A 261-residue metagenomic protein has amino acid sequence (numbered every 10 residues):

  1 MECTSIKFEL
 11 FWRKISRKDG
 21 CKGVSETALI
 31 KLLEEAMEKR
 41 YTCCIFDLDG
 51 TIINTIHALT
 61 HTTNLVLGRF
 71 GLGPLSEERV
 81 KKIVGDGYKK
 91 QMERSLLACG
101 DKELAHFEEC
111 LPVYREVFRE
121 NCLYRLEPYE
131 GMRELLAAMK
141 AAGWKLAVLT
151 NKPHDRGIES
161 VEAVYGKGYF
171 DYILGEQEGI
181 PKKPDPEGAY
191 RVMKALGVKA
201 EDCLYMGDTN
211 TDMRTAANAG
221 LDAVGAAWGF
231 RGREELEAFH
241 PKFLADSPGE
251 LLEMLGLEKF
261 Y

Functional and structural regions predicted by a protein language model:
M1-F8: Extreme N-terminal basic, low-complexity initiation segments that serve as generic localization/processing leaders
E9-R17, C21-F46, F260: Non-catalytic pre-domain segments flanking phosphatase-related domains
L29-T42, K140, P153-H154, I158-Y261: Asp-based, Mg2+/Mn2+-dependent phosphohydrolase catalytic module
L32-K82: Active-site neighborhood of HAD-like aspartate-dependent phosphohydrolases
R40, R119-V148, H154, I158 (+1 more regions): Short, acidic loop-to-helix structural element flanking the phosphoryl-transfer center in phosphate-processing enzymes
I45-D47, L149, M206: Generic enzyme active-site microenvironment
G68-P74, C99-A105, A141-A142, Y165-Y169 (+1 more regions): Short helix-capping segments at alpha-helix termini
G85-E120, A138: A metal-dependent, Asp-based hydrolase signature
